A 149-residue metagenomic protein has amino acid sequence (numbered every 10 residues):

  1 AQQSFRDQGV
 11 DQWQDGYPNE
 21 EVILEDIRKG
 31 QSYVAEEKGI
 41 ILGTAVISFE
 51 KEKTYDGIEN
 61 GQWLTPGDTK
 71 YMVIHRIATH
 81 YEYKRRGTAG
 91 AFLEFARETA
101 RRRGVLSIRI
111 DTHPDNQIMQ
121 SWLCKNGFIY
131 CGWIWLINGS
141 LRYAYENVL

Functional and structural regions predicted by a protein language model:
Q2-V22: Conserved GNAT-fold acetyl-CoA-binding loop/helix
K29-S48: Conserved beta-hairpin
V46-R76, K84: Conserved acyl-donor/pantetheine-binding loop and adjacent beta-alpha core of acyl/acetyltransferases and related
R76-T79, R85-E98, S121-K125: Conserved acetyl-CoA-binding loop-helix of GNAT-fold acetyltransferases
K84, I110-Q120, N138: Conserved beta-strand-loop-alpha-helix junction that forms the acyl-donor binding cleft
G90, R102, P114-G132: Conserved active-site alpha-helix within GNAT-family acetyltransferase domains
L93, A100-T112: Conserved GNAT acetyl-CoA-binding A-motif
C124, W135-L149: C-terminal "cap" of GNAT-fold acetyltransferases
